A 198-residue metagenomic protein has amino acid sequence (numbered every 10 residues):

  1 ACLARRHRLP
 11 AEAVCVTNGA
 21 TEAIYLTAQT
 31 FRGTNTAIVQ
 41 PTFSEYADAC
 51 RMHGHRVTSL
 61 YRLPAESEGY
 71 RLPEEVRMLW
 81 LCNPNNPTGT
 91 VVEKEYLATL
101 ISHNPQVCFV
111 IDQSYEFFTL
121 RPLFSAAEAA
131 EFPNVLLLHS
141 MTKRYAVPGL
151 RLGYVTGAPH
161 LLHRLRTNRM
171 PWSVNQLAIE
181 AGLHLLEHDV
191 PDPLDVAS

Functional and structural regions predicted by a protein language model:
C2-N35, H53: Phosphate-binding glycine-rich loop
R5, Y25, Q29, D48-M52 (+3 more regions): Short, well-ordered alpha-helices that flank and scaffold nucleotide-derived cofactor binding pockets
A13, Q29-C82, P87: PLP-dependent aminotransferase-like
N18, V92, G157: A conserved hydrophobic position in a structured secondary element of the catalytic/binding core that shapes
I24-Y25, Y46-A47, T88-G89, T119-L120 (+1 more regions): Glycine/Thr-rich phosphate-binding loops of Rossmann-like dinucleotide-binding domains
S67-E75, P87-R144: Active-site pre-lysine segment of PLP-dependent enzymes
N134-S198: PLP-dependent aminotransferase class I/II
